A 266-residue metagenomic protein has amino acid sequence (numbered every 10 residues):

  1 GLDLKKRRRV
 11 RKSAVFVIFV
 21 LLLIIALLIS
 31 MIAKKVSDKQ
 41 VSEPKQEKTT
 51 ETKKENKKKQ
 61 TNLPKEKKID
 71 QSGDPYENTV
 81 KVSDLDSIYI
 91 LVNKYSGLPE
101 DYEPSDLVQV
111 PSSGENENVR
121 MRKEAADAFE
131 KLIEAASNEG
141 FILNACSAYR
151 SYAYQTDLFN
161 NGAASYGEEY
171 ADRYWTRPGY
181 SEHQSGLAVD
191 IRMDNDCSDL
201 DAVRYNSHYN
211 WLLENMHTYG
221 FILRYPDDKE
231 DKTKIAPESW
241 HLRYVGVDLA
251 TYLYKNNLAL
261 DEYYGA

Functional and structural regions predicted by a protein language model:
G1-A148, Y152-A266: Extracytoplasmic cell-surface/polysaccharide-interacting catalytic and binding patches
